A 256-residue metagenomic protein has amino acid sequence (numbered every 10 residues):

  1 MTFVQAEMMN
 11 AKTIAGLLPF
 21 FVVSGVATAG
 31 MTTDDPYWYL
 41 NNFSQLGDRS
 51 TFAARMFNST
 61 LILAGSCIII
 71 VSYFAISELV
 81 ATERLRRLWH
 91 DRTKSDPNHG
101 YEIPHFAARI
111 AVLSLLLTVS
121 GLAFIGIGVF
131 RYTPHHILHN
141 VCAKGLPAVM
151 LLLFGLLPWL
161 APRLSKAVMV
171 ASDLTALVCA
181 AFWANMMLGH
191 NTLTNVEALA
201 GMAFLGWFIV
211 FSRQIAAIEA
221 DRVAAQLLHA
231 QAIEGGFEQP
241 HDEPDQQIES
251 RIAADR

Functional and structural regions predicted by a protein language model:
M1-M8, P97-I103: Cytosolic juxtamembrane amphipathic/interface segments immediately preceding and feeding into a transmembrane helix
F3-F21: Alpha-helical transmembrane segments and their helix-start/interface "positive-inside/aromatic belt" motifs in integral
G30-N42: Membrane-helix interface motif
L46-S59: Short aromatic-rich membrane-water interface segments that cap or initiate transmembrane helices in multi-pass membrane
I76-V119: Cytoplasmic juxtamembrane regions at transmembrane-helix boundaries
L117-L157: Membrane-proximal helix-loop-helix units in multi-pass membrane proteins
P158-R256: Terminal transmembrane helical module of multi-pass membrane proteins
